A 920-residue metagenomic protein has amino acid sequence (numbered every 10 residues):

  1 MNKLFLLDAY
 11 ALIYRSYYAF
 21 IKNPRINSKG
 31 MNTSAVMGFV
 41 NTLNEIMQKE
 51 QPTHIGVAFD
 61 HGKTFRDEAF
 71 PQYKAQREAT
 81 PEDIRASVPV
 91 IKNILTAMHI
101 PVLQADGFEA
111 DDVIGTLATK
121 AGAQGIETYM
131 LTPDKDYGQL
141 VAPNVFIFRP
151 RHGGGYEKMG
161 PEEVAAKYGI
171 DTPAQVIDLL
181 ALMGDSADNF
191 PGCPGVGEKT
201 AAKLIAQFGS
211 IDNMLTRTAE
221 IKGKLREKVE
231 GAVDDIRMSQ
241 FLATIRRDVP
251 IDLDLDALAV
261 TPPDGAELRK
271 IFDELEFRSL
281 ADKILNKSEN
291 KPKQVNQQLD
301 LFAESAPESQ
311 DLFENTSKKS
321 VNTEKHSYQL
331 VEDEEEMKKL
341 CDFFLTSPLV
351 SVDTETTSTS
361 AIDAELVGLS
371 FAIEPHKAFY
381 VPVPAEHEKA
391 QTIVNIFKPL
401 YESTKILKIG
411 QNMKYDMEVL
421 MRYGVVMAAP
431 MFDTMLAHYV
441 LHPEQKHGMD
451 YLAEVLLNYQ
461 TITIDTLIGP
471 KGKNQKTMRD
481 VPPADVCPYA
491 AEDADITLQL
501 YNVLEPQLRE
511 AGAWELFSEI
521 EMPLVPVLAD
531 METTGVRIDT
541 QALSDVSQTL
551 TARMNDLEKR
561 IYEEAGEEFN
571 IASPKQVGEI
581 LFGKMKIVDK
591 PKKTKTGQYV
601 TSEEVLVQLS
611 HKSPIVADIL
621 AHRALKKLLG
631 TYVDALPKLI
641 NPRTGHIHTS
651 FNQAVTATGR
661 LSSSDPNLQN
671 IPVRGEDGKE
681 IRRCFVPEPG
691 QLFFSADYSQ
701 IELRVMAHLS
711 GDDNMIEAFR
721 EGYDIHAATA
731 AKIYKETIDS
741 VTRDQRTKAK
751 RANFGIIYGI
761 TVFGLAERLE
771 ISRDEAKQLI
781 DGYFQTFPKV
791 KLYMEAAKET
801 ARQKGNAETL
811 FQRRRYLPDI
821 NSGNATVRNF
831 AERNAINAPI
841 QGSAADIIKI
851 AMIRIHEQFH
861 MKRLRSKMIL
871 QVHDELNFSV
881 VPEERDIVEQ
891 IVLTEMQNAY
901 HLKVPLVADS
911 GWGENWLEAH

Functional and structural regions predicted by a protein language model:
N2-L131, K135-E162, D235-M238, T244-D252 (+1 more regions): Noncatalytic, basic helical substrate-engagement surface that gates or grips nucleic-acid strands
L4-F5, R15-H54, P71-Q72, Q76-D83 (+6 more regions): Conserved RNase H-like, two-metal-ion catalytic cores of nucleic-acid enzymes
L6-L7, M130-T132, V350-V352, M431-F432 (+2 more regions): Short hydrophobic beta-strand that contains or immediately precedes a catalytic carboxylate
Q72-A86, A142-D171, R226-K228, F379-P399 (+3 more regions): Short alpha-helix plus adjacent loop in nuclease-associated cores
G184-Q207, F272-E276, D539: Helix-hairpin-helix
A232-P384, Q411, E444, L452 (+11 more regions): Conserved "right-hand" nucleotidyltransferase catalytic core of DNA-directed polymerases
K476-R479, T533, K592, N641-T644 (+6 more regions): Conserved catalytic core of nucleic-acid polymerases
A552, D556-K559, E563-A617, Q785-N837 (+1 more regions): C-terminal polymerase-core module
